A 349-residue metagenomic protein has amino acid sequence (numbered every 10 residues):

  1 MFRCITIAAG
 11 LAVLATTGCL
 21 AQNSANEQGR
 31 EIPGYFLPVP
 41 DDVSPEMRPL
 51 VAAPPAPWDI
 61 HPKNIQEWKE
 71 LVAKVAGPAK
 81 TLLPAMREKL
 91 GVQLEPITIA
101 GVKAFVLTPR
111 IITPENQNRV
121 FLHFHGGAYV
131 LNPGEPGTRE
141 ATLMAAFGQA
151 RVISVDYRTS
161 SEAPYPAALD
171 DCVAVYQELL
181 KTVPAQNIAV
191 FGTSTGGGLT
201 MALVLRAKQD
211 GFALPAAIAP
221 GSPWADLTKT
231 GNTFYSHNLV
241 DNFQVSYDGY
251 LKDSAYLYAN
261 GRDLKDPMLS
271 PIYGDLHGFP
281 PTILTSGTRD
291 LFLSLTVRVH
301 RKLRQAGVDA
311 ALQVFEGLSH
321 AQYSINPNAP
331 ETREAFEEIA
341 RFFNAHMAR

Functional and structural regions predicted by a protein language model:
M1-C4: Positively charged n-region of N-terminal signal peptides that target proteins for export
T6-T16: Bacterial N-terminal signal peptides
T17-A21: Sec/Tat signal peptide C-region and signal peptidase I cleavage site
N23-A25, E31-K63, M86-R349: Alpha/beta-hydrolase superfamily serine-hydrolase fold, recognizing
N64-K80: Phosphate-/polyanion-interacting regions in eukaryotic proteins
